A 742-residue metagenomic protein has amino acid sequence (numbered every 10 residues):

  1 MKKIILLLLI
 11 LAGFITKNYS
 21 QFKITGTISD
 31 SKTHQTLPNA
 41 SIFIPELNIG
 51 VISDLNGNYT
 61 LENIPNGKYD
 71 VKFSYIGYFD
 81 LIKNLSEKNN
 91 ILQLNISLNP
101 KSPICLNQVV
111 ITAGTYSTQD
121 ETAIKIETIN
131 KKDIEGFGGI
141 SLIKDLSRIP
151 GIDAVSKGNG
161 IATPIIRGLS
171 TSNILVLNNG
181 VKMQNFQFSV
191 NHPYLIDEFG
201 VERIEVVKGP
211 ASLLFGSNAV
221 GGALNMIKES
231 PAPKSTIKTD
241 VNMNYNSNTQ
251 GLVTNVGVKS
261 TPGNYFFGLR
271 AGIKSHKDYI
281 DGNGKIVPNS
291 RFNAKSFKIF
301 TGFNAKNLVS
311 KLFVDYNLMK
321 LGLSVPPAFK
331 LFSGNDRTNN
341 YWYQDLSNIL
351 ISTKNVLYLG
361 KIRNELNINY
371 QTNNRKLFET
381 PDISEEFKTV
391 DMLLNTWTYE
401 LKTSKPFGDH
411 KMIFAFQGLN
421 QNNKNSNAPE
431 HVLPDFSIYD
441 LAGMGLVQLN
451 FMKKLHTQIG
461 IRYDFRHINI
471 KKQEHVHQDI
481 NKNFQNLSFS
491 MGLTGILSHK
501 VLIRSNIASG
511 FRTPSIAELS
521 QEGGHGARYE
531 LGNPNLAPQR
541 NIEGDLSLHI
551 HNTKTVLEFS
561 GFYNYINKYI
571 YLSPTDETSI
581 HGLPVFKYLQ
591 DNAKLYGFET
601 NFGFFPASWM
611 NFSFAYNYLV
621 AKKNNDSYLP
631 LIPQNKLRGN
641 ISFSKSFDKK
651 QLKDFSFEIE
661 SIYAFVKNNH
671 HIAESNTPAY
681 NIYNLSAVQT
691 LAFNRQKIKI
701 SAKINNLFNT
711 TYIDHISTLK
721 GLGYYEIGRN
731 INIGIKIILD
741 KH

Functional and structural regions predicted by a protein language model:
M1-T25, I42, Y69, L106 (+3 more regions): Bacterial Sec-dependent N-terminal signal peptides
G26-L37: Structural motif
S29, A40-P45, S74-Y78, K88-E135 (+1 more regions): Short, acidic, small-residue-rich periplasmic hinge/interaction motif at the N-terminus of Gram-negative outer-membrane
T36, D80-I82: A structural signal for beta-strand boundary/capping segments at domain termini and interdomain linkers
L47-N58: Short, acidic Ser/Thr/Gly-rich low-complexity loop/linker segments typical of extracellular and cell-surface proteins
L61-N63: Short, flexible loop/turn segments at beta-strand junctions in immunoglobulin-like and fibronectin type III
S102, T112-F137, K144, V155-L169 (+5 more regions): Outer-membrane beta-barrel proteins, especially TonB-dependent receptors
